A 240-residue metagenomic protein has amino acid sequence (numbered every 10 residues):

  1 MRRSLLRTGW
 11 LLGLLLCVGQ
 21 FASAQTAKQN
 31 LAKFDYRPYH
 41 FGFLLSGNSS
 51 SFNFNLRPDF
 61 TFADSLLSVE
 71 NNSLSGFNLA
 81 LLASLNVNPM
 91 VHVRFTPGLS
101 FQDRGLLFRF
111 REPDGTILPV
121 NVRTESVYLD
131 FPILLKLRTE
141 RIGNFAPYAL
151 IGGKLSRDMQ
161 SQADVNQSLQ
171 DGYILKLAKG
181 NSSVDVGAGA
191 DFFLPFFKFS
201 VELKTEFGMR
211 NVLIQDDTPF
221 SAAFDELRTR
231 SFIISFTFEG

Functional and structural regions predicted by a protein language model:
M1-D35, G240: Cleavable N-terminal export/targeting peptides
S23-S75, E239: Short glycine/proline- and aromatic-enriched beta-strand/turn motifs that initiate or cap beta-hairpins
A32, F43-G47, F77-L85, L99 (+5 more regions): Residues on the lipid-exposed face of transmembrane beta-strands in outer-membrane beta-barrel proteins
R37-Y39, S73-F77, E125-F131, F145 (+2 more regions): Residues that define the transmembrane beta-barrel architecture of outer-membrane proteins
N55-E70, D103-S126, M159-A178, L213-D225: Flexible, solvent-exposed loop segments that connect beta-strands
M90-V93, G143, F196-F199: Repeated loop/turn-to-beta-strand initiation elements of outer-membrane beta-barrel proteins
L129-V184: A contiguous pocket-lining binding segment that forms or flanks enzyme active sites
V184-V186, A190-G240: Predominantly the C-terminal beta-signal and adjacent terminal strand-loop region of outer-membrane beta-barrel
